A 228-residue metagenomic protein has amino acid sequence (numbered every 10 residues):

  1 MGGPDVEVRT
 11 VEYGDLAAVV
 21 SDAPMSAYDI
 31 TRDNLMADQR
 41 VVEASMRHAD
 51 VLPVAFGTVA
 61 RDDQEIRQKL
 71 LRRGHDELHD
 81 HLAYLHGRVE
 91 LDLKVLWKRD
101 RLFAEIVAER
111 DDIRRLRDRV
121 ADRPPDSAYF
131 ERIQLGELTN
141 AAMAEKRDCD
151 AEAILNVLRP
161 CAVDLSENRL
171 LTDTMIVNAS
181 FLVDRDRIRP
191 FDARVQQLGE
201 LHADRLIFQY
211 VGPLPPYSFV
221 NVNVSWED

Functional and structural regions predicted by a protein language model:
M1-D228: An interfacial alpha-helical scaffold signature
